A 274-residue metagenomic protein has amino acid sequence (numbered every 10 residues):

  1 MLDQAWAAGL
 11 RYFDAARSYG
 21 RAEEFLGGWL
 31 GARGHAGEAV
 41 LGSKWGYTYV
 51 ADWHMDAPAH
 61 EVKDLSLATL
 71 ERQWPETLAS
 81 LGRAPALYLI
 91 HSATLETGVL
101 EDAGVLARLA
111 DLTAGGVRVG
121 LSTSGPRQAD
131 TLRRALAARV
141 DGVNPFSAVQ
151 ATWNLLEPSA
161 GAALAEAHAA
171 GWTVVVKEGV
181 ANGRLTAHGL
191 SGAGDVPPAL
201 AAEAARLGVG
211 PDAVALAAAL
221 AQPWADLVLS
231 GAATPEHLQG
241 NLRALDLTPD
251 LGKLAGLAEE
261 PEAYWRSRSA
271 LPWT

Functional and structural regions predicted by a protein language model:
M1-K44: N-terminal binding-site loop/beta-alpha segment at the start of enzyme catalytic domains that lines or forms
D3-W6, L78, L220-A221: Non-catalytic positions within long, well-ordered alpha-helices that form the structural scaffold/packing of enzyme
A22, L70, D102: Conserved donor sugar-nucleotide recognition element shared by glycan-biosynthetic enzymes
E23-G37, Q73-S80, G161-G171: Short amphipathic alpha-helices and their capping/turn segments at secondary-structure boundaries
G46-V50, L95: A short acidic, glycine/proline-enriched capping/turn motif at secondary-structure boundaries, especially helix N-cap
V50-D64: Surface-exposed, active-site-proximal loop segments in enzymatic domains
V62-R72: Glycine-rich anion/phosphate-binding loops
P75, P85-A86, I90-T274: Beta/alpha (TIM)-barrel catalytic core signal, keyed to glycine-rich beta->alpha loops juxtaposed to Asp/Glu that bind
